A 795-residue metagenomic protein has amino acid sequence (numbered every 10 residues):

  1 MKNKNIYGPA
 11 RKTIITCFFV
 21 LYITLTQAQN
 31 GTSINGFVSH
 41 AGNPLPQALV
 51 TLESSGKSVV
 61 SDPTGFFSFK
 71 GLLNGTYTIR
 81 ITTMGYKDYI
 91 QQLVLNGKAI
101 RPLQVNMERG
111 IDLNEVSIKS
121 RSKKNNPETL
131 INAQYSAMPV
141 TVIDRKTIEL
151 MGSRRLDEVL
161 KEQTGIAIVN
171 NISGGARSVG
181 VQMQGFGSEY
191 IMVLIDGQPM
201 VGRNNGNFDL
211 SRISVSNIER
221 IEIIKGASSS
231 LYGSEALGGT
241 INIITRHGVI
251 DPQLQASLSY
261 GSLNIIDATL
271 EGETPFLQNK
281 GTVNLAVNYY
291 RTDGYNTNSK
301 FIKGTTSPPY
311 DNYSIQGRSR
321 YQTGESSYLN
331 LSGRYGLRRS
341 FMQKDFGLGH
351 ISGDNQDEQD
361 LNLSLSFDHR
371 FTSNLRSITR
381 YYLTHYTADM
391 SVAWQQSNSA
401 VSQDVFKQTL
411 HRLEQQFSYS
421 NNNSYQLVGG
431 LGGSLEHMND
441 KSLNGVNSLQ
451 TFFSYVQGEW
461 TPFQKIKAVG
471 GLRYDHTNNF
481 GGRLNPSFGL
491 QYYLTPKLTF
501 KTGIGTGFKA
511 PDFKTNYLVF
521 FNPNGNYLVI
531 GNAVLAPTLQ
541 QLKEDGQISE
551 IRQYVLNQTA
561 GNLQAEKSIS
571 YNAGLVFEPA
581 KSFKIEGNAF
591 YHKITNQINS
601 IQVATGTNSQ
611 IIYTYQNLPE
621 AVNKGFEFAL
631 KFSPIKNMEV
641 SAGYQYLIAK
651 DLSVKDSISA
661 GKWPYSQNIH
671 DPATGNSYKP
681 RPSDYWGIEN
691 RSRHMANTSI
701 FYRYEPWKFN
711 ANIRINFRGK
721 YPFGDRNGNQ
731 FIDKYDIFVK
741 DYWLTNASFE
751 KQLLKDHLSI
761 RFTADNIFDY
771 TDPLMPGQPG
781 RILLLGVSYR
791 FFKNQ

Functional and structural regions predicted by a protein language model:
S39-H40, L49-E53, T82-M84, N96 (+2 more regions): Short, acidic, small-residue-rich periplasmic hinge/interaction motif at the N-terminus of Gram-negative outer-membrane
K70, P199-K225, G317: Short acidic/polar hinge/loop motifs at secondary-structure boundaries that mediate gating or recognition
R101-V105, L156-V159, V179-Q182, D209-S214 (+3 more regions): N-terminal periplasmic accessory domains that precede and gate Gram-negative outer-membrane beta-barrel machines
N132, V140, D157-P199, E219: Extracytoplasmic beta-strand/coil segments of soluble accessory domains associated with Gram-negative outer-membrane
N242, I250, S259, P275-E358: Periplasmic-side early beta-strands and strand-to-turn transitions of outer-membrane beta-barrels
E273, R320, G505, S683-Q795: Conserved C-terminal beta-signal and adjacent last beta-strands/turns of outer-membrane beta-barrel proteins
I378-M390, Y493, V534-Y613: Membrane-embedded beta-barrel scaffold of Gram-negative outer-membrane proteins
E586, F590-I594, S609-D725, S788-R790: Gram-negative outer-membrane beta-barrel transporters
